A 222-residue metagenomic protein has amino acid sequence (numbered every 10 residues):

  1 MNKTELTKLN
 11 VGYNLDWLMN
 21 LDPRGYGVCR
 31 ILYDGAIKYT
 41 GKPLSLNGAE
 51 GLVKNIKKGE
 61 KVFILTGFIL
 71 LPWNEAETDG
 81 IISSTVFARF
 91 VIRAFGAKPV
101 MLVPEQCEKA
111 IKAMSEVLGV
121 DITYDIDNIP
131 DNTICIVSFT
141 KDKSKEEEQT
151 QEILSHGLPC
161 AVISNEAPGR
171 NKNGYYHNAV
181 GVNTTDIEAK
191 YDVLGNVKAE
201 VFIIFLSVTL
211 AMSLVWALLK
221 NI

Functional and structural regions predicted by a protein language model:
M1-K61: Positively charged, low-complexity intrinsically disordered leader regions
I37-Y39, K61-V62, T66-S83: Short, glycine-rich nucleotide/cofactor-binding loops
I64-I69, S164-P168, T209: Short loop/turn segments at strand-loop or loop-helix junctions that form parts of catalytic or ligand-binding pockets
E77-G96: Histidine-anchored nucleotide/phosphate-binding helix
K98-Q106: Short internal beta-strands
C107-A113, L214: Short, charged/polar "capping" segments at the starts of alpha-helices and the immediately preceding loops
A113-F202: An acidic, phosphate/nucleotide-engaging active-site surface
K190-K198, I203-I222: A structural signal for small-residue-enriched, beta-sheet-centric alpha/beta enzyme cores and oligomeric scaffold folds
